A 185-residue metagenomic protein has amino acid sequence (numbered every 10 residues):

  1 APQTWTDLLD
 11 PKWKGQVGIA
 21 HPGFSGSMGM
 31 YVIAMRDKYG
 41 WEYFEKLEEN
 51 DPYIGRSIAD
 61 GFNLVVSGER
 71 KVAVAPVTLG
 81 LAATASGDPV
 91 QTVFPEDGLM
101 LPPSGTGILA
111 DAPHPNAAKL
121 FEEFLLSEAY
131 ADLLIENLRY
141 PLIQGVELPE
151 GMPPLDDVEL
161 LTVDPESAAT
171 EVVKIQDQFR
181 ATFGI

Functional and structural regions predicted by a protein language model:
A1-E69: Extracytoplasmic ligand-binding site segments that recognize negatively charged/polar headgroups
K12-G23, F124-L148: Periplasmic-binding protein-like
G15, G23-S27, T78-L81, D97-M100 (+1 more regions): Solvent-exposed loop/turn segments at secondary-structure junctions within structured extracellular/periplasmic domains
G61-F62, G80, A118: Short, hydrophobic alpha-helical packing/hinge segments within bilobed ligand-binding/sensory domains
K71-P89: A ligand-binding cleft/hinge motif common to bilobed small-molecule-binding domains
P102-A117, L133: A bilobed periplasmic-binding-protein/Venus flytrap-type ligand-binding module shared by bacterial periplasmic
F121: Substrate/cofactor-recognition hotspot
E150-I185: Extracellular/periplasmic bilobal clamshell ligand-binding domains
